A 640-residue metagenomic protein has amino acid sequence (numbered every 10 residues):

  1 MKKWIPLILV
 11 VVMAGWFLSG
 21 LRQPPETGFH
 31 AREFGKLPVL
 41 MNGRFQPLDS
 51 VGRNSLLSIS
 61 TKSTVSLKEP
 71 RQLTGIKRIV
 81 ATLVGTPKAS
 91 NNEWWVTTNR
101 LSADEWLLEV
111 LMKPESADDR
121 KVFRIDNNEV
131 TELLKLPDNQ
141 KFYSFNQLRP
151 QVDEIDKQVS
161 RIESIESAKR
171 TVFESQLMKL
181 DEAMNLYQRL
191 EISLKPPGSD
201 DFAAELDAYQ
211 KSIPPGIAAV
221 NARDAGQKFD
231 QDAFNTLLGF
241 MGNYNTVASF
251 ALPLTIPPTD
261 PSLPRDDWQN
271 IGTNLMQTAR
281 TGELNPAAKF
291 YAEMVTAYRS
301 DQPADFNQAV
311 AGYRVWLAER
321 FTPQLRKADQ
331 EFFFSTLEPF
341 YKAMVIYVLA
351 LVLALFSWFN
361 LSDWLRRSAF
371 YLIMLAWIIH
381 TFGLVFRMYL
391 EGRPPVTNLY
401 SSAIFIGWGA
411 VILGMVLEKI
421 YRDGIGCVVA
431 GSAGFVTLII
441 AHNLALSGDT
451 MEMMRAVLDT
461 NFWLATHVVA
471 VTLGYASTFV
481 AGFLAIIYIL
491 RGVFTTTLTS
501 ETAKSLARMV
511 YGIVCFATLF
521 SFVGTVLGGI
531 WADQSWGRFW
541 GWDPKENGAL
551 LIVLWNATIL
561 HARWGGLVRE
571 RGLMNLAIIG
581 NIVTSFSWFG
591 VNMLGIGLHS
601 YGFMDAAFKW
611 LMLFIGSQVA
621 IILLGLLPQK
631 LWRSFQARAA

Functional and structural regions predicted by a protein language model:
K2-K3, L21-F333: Soluble extramembrane regions of membrane proteins in the secretory/endomembrane system
K2-P25, E33-F34, F45-P47, V51-R53 (+13 more regions): Hydrophobic cores of alpha-helical transmembrane segments in multi-pass integral membrane proteins
E293, F332-S335, G434, M453: General secondary-structure edge motif
D301-V345, T502-G512, R538, S600-Y601: Aromatic-capped, Gly/Pro-kinked transmembrane alpha-helices
T497-S500: Membrane interface segments of multi-pass transport proteins and intramembrane proteases
A640: Ligand/cofactor-recognition surfaces for anionic moieties
